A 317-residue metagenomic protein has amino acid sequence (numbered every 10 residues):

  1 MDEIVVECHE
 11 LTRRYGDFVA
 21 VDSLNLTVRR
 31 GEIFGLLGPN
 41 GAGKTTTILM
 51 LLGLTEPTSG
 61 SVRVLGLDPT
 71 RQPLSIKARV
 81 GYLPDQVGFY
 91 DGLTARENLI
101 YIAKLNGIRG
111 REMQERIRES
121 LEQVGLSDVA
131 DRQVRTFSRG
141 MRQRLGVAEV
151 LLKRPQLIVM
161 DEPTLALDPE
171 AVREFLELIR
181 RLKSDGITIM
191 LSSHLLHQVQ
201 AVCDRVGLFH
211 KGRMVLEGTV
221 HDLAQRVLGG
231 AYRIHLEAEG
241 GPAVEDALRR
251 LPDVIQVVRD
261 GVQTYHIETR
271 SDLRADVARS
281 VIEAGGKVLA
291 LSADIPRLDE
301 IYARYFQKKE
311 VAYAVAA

Functional and structural regions predicted by a protein language model:
G60-D68, S75-I76: Conserved ABC transporter NBD signature motif
I100, K104, R111-V129, E177: Conserved ABC ATPase "signature" region
R154: Conserved catalytic motifs of ABC-family nucleotide-binding domains
I158-E162: Catalytic Walker B motif of ABC-type/P-loop ATPase nucleotide-binding domains
L176-E268: ABC transporter nucleotide-binding domain
